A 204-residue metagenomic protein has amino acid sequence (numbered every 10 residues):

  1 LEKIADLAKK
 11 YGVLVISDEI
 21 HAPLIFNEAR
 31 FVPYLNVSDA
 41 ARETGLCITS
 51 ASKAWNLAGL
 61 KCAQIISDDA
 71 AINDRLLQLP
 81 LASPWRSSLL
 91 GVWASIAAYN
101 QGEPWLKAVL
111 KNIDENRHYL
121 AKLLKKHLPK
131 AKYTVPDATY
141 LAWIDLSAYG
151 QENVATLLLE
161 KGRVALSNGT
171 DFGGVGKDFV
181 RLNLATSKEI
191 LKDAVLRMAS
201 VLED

Functional and structural regions predicted by a protein language model:
L1-L14, H21-L57: Active-site pre-lysine segment of PLP-dependent enzymes
A8, S17, P80, L110 (+2 more regions): Short amphipathic alpha-helical/adjacent loop interface patches that line ligand and macromolecule-binding sites
V15-S17, L166-N168: Hydrophobic residues in well-ordered beta-strands that form the structural core
D39-D114, L123, L202: Conserved core segment of the aminotransferase class I/II
A41, L157-L166, F172-D204: PLP-dependent enzyme catalytic core of the Aspartate aminotransferase-like
D68-D69, N100, D145-S147, A185-S187: Residue-level recognition of strand-loop junctions within catalytic nucleotide-signaling folds
I96, N112-A121, K132-D145: Conserved glycine-rich beta-strand-loop-beta hairpin in the small C-terminal domain of fold type I
